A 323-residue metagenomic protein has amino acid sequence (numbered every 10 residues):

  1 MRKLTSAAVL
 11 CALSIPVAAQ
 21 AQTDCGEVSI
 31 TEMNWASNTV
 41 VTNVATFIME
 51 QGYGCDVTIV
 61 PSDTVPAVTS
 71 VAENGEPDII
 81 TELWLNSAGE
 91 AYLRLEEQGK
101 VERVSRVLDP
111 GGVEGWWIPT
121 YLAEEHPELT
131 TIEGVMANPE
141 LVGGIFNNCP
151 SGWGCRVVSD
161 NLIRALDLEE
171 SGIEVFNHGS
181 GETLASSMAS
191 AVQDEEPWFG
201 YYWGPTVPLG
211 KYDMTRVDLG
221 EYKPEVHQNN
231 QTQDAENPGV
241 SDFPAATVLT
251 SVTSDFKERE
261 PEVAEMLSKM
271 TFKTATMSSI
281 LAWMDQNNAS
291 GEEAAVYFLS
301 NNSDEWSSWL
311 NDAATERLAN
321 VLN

Functional and structural regions predicted by a protein language model:
A19-I30, A137-G143, S307-W309, N323: Immediate post-signal peptide segment of exported/extracytoplasmic ligand-binding proteins
T23-S37, C55-V60, G143-N147, L267: Short, well-ordered beta-strand elements
S37, N161-S171, H178-E195, T206 (+2 more regions): An extracytoplasmic/periplasmic, membrane-proximal ligand-sensing/linker region
S37-C55: Short, polar/charged alpha-helical segment
T42, V60-K100, T183, S187 (+1 more regions): Pocket-flanking alpha-helical
T69-S70, P77-T81, C155-T232: Ligand-binding pocket segment of bilobal, Venus flytrap-like solute-binding proteins
K100-P150: A conserved helix-loop-strand patch within extracytoplasmic ligand-binding domains of the periplasmic binding
E114-E124, T247-R259, I280-W283: A bilobed periplasmic-binding-protein/Venus flytrap-type ligand-binding module shared by bacterial periplasmic
